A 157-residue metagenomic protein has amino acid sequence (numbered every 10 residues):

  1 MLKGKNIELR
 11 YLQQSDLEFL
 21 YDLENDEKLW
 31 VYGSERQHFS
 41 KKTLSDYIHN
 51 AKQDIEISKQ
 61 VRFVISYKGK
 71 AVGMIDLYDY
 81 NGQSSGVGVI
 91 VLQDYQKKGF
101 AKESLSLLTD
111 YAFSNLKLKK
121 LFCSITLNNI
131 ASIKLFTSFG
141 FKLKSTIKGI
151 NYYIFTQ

Functional and structural regions predicted by a protein language model:
M1-E18, N25-D26, R62-Q157: Acyl-donor (CoA/ACP) binding surface of acyl/acetyltransferases
Y21, K52-I55, F113: N-terminal cationic-hydrophobic initiation segments that often serve targeting/anchoring roles
E24, G33, I55-E56: Hydrophobic residues in alpha-helical segments
K28-N50: Conserved GNAT-fold acetyl-CoA-binding loop/helix
F39-T43, A51-Q53, Q93-D94, T109: Juxtamembrane/interface motifs at transmembrane-helix termini
H49-V64: A short helix-loop-beta-strand connector motif used in the catalytic cores of GNAT acetyltransferases and, in some
